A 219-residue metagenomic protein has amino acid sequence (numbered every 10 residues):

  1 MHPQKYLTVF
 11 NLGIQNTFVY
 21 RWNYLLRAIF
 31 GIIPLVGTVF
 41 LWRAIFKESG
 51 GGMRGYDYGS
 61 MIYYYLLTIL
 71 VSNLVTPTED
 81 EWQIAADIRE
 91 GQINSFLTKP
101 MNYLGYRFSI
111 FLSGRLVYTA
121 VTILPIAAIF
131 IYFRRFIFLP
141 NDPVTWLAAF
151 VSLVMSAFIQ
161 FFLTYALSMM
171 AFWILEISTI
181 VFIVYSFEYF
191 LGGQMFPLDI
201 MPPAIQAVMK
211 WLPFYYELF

Functional and structural regions predicted by a protein language model:
M1-F219: Hydrophobic transmembrane alpha-helices and immediately adjacent juxtamembrane helices of multi-pass inner-membrane
